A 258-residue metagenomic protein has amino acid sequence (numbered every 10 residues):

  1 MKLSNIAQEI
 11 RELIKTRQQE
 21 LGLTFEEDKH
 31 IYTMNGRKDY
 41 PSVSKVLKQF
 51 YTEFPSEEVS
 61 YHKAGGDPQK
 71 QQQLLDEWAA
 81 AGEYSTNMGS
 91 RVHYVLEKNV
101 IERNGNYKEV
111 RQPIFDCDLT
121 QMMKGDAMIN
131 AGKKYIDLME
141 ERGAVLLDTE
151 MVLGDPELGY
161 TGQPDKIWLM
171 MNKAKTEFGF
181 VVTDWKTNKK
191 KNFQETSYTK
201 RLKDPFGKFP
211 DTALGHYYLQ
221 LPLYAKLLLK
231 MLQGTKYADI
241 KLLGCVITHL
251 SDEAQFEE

Functional and structural regions predicted by a protein language model:
M1-E157, T161: Nuclease catalytic cores
E150-E258: Mg2+/Mn2+-dependent nuclease catalytic core
